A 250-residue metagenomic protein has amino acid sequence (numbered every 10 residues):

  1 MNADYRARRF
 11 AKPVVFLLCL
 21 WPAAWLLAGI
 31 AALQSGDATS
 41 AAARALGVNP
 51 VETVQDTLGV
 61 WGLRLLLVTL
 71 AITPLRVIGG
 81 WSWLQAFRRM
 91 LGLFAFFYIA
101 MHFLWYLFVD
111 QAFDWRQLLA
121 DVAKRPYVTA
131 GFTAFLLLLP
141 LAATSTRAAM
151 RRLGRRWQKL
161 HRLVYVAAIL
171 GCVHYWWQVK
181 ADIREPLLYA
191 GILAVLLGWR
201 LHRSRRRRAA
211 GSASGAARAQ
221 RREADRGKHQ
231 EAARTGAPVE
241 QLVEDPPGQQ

Functional and structural regions predicted by a protein language model:
M1-E223, E231, V239-Q250: Membrane-embedded alpha-helical bundles that constitute the cytochrome b-like, heme-associated redox core of multi-pass
